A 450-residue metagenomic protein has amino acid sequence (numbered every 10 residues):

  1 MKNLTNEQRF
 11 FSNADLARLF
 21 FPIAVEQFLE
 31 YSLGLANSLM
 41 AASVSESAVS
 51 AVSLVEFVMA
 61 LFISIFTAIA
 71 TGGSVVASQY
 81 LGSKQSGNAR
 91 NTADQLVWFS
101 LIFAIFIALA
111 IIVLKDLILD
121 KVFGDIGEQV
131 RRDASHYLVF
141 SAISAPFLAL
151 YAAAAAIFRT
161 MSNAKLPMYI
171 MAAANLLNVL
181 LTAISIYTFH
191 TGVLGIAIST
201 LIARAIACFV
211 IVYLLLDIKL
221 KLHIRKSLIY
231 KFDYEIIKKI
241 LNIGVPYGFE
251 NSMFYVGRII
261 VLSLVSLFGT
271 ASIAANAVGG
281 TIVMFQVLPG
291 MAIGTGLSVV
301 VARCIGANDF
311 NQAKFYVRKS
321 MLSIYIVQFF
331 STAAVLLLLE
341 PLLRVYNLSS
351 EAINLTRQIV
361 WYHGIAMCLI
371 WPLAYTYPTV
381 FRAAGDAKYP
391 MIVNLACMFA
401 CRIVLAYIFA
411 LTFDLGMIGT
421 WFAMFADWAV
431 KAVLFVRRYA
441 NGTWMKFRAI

Functional and structural regions predicted by a protein language model:
M1-I23, A77-S144, I186-V245, V301-M367 (+1 more regions): Short alpha-helical transmembrane segments in multi-pass integral membrane proteins
E7-L39, S43-V44, A60-G72, A104-A108 (+4 more regions): N-terminal transmembrane alpha-helices
R18-N37, F140, A203-A207, I211 (+2 more regions): Transmembrane helical elements of multi-pass membrane transporters/channels
S32-S50, L119-E128, I184-T191, S252-T281 (+4 more regions): Helix-terminus/linker motif at the lipid-water interface of multi-pass membrane proteins
M40-A60, T92, Q129-D133, V193-L194 (+5 more regions): Interfacial/gating helices of multi-pass transporter permease domains
V49-L109, L148-P167, I273-L339, W371-V393: Small-residue-rich hydrophobic transmembrane alpha-helices
L61-S64, N178-T182, C208-V212, F285-L288 (+3 more regions): Hydrophobic transmembrane alpha-helices of multi-pass small-molecule transporters
A70, F140-R159, P167-N178, I196-I211 (+4 more regions): Short runs within selected transmembrane alpha-helices of multi-pass transporters and secretion channels
